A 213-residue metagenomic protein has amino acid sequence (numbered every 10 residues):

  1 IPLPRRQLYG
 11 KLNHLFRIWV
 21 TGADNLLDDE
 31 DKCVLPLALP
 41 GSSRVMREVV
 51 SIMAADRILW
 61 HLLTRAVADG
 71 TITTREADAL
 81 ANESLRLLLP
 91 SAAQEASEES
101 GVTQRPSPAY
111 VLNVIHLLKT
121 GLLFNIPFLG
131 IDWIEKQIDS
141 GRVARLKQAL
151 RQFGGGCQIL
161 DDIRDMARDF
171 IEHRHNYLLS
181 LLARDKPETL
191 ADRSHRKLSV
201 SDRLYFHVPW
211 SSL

Functional and structural regions predicted by a protein language model:
I1-A38, Q94-S107: Conserved N-terminal diphosphate/IPP-binding helix and adjacent helical/loop segment of trans-prenyltransferase domains
P2-R5, R44-V45, N113: A short glycine/serine-rich beta->alpha loop
G10-R17, L80-E83, R174-L181: Short, mixed-charge, low-aromatic patches
K11, I18, R44-A54: Helix-rich alpha-solenoid scaffolding regions
T21-S43, F128-I138, R151-S211: Acidic, Mg2+-coordinating active-site segments of isoprenoid diphosphate-utilizing enzymes
V49-D162, A167-F170: All-alpha helical catalytic cores of prenyl diphosphate-utilizing isoprenoid enzymes
T71-A77, F206-L213: Transmembrane helix-loop-helix
